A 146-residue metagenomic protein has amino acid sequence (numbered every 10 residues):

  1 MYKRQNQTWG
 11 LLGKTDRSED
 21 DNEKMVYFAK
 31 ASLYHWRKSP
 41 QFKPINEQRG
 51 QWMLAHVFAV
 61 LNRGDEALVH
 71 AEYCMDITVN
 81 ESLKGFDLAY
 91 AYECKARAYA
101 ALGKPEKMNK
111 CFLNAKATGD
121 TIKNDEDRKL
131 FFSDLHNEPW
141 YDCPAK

Functional and structural regions predicted by a protein language model:
M1-Q5: Conserved small/polar residues in nucleotide/adenosyl-binding loops
W9, K30-K38, E72-N80, L113-N124: Amphipathic alpha-helical segments of tetratricopeptide repeats
K24-M25, E47, L88, R128: Residues that mark the junctions of alpha-helical repeat units in TPR/alpha-solenoid scaffolds
